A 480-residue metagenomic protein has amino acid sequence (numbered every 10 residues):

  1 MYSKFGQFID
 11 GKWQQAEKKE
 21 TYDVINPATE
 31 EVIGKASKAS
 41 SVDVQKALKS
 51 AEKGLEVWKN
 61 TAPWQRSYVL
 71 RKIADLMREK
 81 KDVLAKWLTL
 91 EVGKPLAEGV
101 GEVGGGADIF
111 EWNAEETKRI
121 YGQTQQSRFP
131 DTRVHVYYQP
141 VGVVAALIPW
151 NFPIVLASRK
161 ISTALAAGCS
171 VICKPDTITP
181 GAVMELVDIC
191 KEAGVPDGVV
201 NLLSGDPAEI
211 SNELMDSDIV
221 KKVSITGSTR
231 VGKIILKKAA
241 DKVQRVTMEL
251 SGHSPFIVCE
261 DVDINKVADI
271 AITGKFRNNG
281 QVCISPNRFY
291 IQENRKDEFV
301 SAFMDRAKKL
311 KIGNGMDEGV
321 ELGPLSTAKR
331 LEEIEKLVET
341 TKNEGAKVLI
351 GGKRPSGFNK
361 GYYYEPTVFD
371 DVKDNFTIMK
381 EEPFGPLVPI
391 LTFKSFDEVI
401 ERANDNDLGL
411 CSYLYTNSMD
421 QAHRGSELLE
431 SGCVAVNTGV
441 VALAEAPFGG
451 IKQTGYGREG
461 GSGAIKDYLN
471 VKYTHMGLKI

Functional and structural regions predicted by a protein language model:
M1-A28: Hydrophobic face of amphipathic alpha-helices that form TPR/SEL1-like repeat modules and related alpha-solenoid
T29-K35, V220, I257, K311 (+4 more regions): Conserved C-terminal structural/oligomerization subdomain of aldehyde/semialdehyde dehydrogenase
E30, R66, L88, F110 (+11 more regions): Residue-level signal for inorganic ion chemistry
E31-I120, D131: Glycine-rich loop-to-alpha-helix module at the N-terminal edge of alpha/beta enzyme cores
I33-A39, G54-N60, A146, F256-C259 (+5 more regions): Short, well-ordered beta-strand elements within core beta-sheets of diverse protein domains
L55, K59, A74-K81, A85 (+19 more regions): Structural signal for hydrophobic packing residues in well-ordered secondary-structure cores of soluble enzyme domains
G122-K266, F393: Rossmann-like NAD(P) dinucleotide-binding subdomain of oxidoreductase/dehydrogenase enzymes
R230-K373, V436: ALDH superfamily catalytic-core signature
